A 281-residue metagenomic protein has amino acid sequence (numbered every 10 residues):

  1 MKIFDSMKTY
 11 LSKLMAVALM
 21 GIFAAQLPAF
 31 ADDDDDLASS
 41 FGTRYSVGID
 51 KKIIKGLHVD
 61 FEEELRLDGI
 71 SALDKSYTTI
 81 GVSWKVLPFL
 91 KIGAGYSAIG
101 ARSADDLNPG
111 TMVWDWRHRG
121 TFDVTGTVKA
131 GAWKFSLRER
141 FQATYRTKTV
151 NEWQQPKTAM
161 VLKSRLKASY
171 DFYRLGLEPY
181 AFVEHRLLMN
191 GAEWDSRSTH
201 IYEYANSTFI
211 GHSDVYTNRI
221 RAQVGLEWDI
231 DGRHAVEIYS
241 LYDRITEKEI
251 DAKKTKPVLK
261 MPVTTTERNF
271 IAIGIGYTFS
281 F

Functional and structural regions predicted by a protein language model:
M1-D35, S280-F281: Cleavable N-terminal export/targeting peptides
D32-D35, L57-G69, L73-K75, I92-P109 (+3 more regions): Transmembrane beta-strand segments that form the barrel wall of outer-membrane beta-barrel proteins
S39-T43, D74-T78, W116-G120, P156-L162 (+2 more regions): Residues that define the transmembrane beta-barrel architecture of outer-membrane proteins
K51, W84, Y96, G126-V128 (+3 more regions): Residue-level signature of outer-membrane beta-barrel architecture
K55-F61, F89-A94, G131-F135, R174-E178 (+1 more regions): Repeated loop/turn-to-beta-strand initiation elements of outer-membrane beta-barrel proteins
G93-W153, K157, R244-E249: Outer-membrane beta-barrel translocator/channel fold
V124-T127, E267-F281: Outer-membrane beta-barrel "beta-signal"
R140-T255, F279-F281: Outer-membrane beta-barrel transmembrane domain signature
